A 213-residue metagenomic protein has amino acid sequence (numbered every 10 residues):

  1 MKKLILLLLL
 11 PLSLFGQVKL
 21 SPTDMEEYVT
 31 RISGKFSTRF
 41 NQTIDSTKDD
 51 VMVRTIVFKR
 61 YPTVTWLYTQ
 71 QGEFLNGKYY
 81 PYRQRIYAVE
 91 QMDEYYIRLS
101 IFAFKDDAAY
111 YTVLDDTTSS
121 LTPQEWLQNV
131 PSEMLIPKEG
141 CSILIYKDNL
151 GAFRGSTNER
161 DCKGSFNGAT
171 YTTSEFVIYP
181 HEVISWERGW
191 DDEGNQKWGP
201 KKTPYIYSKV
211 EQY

Functional and structural regions predicted by a protein language model:
M1-P22: Bacterial Sec-dependent N-terminal signal peptides
L7-L9, P62, I178, P200: A generic structural signal for short, non-catalytic loop/turn and secondary-structure boundary residues
P22-S33, R39-N41, D50, L75-Y213: Calycin-type beta-barrel ligand-binding domains and close structural analogs
V53-Y80: N-terminal glycine/threonine-rich, aromatic-flanked beta-hairpin/loop signature
